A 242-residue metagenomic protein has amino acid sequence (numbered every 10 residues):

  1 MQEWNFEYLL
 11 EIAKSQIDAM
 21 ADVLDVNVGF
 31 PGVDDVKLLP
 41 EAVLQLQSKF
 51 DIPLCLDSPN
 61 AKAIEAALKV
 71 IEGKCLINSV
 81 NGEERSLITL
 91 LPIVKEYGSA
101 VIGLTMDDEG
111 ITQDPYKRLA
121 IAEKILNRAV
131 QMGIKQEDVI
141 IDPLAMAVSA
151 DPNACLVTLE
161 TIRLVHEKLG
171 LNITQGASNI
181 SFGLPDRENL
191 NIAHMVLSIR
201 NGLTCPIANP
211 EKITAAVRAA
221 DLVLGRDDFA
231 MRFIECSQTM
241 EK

Functional and structural regions predicted by a protein language model:
M1, I17-N27, L46-Q47, E72 (+1 more regions): Gly-rich Lys/Arg/Thr-decorated short loops/hinges at beta-loop-alpha junctions or inter-strand turns that position
N5-Q16, S86, K124, L190-M195: Short, acidic/polar
K14, L44, E65, I88-P92 (+2 more regions): Alpha-helical segments flanking ligand/cofactor-binding loops in enzyme cores
I17-I52, A145-C155: Glycine-rich, proline-tolerant flexible connector loops at the mouths of alpha/beta enzymes
D25-P31, I52-N60, C75-R85, T105 (+1 more regions): Catalytic beta/alpha-barrel core
D35-V43, I64-I71, L90-I93, N153-T158: Distinct, well-ordered alpha-helical segments
T89, E96-E241: Catalytic alpha/beta core domains of metabolic enzymes, predominantly
